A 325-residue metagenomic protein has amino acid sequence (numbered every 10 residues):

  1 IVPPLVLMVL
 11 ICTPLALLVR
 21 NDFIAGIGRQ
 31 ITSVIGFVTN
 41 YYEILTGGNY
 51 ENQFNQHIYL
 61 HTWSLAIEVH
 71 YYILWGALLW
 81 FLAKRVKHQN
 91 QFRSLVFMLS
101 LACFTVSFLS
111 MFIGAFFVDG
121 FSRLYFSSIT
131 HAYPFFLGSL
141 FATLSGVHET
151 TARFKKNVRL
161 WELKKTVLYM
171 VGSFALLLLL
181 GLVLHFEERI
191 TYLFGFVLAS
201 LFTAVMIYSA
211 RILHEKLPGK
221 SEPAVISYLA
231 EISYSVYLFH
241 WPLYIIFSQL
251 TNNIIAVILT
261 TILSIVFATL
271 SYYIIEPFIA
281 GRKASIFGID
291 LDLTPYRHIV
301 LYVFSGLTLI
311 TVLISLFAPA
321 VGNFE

Functional and structural regions predicted by a protein language model:
I1-F324: Hydrophobic membrane-embedded alpha-helices and membrane-water interface caps/short interhelical or interfacial loops
